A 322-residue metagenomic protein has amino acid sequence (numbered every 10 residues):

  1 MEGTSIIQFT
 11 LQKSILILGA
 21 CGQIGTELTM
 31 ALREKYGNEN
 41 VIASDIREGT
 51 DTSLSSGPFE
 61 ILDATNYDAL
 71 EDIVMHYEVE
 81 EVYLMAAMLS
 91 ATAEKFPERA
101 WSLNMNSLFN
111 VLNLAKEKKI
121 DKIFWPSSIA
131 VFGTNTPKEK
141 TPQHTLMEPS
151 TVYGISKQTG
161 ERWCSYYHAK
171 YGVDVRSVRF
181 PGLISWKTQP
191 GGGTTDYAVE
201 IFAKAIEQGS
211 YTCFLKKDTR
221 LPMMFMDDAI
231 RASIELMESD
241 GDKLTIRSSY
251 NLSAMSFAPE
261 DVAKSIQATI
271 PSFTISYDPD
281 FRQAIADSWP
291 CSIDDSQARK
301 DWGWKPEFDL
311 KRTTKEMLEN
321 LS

Functional and structural regions predicted by a protein language model:
S14-K35: N-terminal Rossmann NAD(P)H-binding glycine-rich loop of SDR-like oxidoreductase domains
A64-L103: NAD(P)H-binding glycine-rich loop region in Rossmannoid oxidoreductase-like domains and their noncatalytic homologs
F109-V152: Conserved Rossmann-fold NAD(P)-dependent oxidoreductase catalytic core, especially the SDR/UDP-sugar
S127-S128, E161-K187: Conserved beta-loop-beta element that borders a ligand/cofactor-binding pocket
G133, E148-V152, R176-D196: Flexible, glycine-rich beta-alpha linker
S156: Active-site helix of classical SDR
S177-P190, E200-M224, D228: A conserved pocket-lining segment of Rossmann-fold NAD(P)-dependent short-chain dehydrogenase/reductase
F214-K216, L221-S322: C-terminal substrate-binding subdomain of Rossmann-fold SDR/epimerase-dehydratase oxidoreductases
